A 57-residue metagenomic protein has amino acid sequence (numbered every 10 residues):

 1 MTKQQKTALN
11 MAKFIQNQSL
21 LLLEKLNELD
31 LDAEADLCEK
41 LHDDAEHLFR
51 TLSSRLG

Functional and structural regions predicted by a protein language model:
K3, M11-G57: Short, charge-rich amphipathic interface segments used for partner binding and complex assembly
